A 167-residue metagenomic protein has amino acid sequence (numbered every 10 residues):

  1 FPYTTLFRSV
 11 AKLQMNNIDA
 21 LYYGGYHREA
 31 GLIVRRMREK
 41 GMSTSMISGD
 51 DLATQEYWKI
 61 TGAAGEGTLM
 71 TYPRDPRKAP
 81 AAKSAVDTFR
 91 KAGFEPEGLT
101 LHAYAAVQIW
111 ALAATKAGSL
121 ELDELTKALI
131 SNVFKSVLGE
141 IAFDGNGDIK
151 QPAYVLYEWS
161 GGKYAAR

Functional and structural regions predicted by a protein language model:
F1: Short coil/loop residues immediately preceding or within conserved phosphate-binding loops of NTP-utilizing enzyme
T4-R167: Extracytosolic ligand-binding ectodomains
